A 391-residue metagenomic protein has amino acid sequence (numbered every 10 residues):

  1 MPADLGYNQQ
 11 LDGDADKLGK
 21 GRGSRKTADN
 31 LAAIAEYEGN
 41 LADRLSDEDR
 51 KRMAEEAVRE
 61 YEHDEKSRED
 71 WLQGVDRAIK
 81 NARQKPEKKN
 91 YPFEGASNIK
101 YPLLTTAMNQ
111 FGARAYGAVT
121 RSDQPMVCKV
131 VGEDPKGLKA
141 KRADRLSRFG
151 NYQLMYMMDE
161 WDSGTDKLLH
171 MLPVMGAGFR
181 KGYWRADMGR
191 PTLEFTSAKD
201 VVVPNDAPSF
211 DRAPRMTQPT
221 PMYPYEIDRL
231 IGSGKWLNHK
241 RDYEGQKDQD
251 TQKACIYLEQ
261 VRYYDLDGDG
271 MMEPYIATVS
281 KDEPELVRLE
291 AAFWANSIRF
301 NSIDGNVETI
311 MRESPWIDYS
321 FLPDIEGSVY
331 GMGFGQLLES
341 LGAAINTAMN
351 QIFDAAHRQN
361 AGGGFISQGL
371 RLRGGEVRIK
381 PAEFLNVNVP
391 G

Functional and structural regions predicted by a protein language model:
P2-G391: Extended alpha-helical, oligomerization-prone segments that build pores/tubes and scaffolds
